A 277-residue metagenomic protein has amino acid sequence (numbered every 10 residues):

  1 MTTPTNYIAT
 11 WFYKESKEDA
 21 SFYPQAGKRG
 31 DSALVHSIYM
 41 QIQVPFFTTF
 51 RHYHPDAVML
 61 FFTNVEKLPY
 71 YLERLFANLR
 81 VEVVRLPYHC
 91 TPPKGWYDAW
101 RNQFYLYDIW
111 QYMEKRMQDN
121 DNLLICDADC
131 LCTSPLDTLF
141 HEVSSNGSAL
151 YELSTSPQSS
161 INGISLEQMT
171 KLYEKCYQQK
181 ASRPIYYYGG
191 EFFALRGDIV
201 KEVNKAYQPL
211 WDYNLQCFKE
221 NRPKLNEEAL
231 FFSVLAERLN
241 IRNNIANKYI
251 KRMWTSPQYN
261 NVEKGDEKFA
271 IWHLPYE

Functional and structural regions predicted by a protein language model:
M1-K94, M117-D119: N-terminal anchoring/stem segment of glycosyltransferases
Y7-T10, L60-T63, N122-D127, C132 (+3 more regions): A structural signal for short, well-ordered beta-strand segments and their strand-loop junctions that often border
F12-K17, V65-L68, H89-T91, C130-C132 (+5 more regions): Short, solvent-exposed loop/turn segments at secondary-structure junctions
A20-S21, P69-R74, S134-D137, S233-V234 (+1 more regions): A short acidic (Asp/Glu
S37-F46, P92-L124, S134, T138: A conserved donor-nucleotide-binding helix/loop in the catalytic core of Leloir-type glycosyltransferases
G95-Y105, G163-E167, N260-G265: Short, surface-exposed amphipathic charged segments that create phosphate/polyanion-binding patches used for binding
C130-K171: Conserved donor-nucleotide/metal-binding helix-loop-beta segment in metal-dependent transferases, i.e., the alpha-helix
C176-P275: Catalytic core and acceptor-binding pocket of nucleotide-sugar-dependent glycosyltransferases
